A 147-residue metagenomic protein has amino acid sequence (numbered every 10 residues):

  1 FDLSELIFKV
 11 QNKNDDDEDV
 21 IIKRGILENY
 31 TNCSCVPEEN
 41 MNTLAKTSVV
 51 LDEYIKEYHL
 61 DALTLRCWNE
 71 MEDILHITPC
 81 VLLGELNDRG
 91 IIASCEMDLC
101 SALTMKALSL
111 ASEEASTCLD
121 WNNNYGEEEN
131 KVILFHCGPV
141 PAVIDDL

Functional and structural regions predicted by a protein language model:
F1-I77: A charged, amphipathic alpha-helical module
T43-L147: Anaerobic metallocofactor- and corrinoid-dependent redox/one-carbon enzyme cores, especially those from methanogenesis
